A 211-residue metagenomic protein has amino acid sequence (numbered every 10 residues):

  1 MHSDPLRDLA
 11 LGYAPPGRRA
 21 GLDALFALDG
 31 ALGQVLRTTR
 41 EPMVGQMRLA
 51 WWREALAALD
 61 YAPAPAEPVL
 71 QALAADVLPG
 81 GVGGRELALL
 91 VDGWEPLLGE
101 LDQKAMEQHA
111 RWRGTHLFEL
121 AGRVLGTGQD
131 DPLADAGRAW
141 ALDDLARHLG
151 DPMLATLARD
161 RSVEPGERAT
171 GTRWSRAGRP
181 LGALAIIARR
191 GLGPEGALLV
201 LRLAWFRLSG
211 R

Functional and structural regions predicted by a protein language model:
M1-W51, A62-P68, E86-W94, A110-R211: Catalytic cores of Mg2+-dependent Asp-rich isoprenoid enzymes
E54-D102: Hydrophobic/aromatic-rich structural module bridging two neighboring secondary-structure elements via a short loop
Q103-R111: Helix-hairpin-helix/helix-loop-helix acidic hairpins
